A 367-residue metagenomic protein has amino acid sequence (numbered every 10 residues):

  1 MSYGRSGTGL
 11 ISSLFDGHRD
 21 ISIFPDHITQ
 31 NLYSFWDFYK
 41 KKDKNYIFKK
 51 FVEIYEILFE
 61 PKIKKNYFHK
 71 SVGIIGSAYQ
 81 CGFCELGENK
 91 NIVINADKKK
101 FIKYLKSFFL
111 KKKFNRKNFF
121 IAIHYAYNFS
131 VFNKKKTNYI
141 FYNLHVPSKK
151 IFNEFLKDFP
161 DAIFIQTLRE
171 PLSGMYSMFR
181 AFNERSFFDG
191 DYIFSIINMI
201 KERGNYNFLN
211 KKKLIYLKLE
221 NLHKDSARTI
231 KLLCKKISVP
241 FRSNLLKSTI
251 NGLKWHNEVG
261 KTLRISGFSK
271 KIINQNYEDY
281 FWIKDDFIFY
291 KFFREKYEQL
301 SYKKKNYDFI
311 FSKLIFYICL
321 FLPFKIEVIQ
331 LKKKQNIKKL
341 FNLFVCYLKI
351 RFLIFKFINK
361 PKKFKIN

Functional and structural regions predicted by a protein language model:
S2-Y3: P-loop (Walker A) phosphate-binding loop of NTP-binding proteins
T8-S22: A conserved segment at the C-terminal end of the G1
G17, I23, S173, N221-K224 (+1 more regions): Active-site micro-motifs of SAM-dependent methyltransferase domains
D20-N31: A short beta-strand-loop structural module common to alpha/beta enzyme folds
T29-N143: PAPS-dependent sulfation machinery
D37-F38, F187-G190, L246-Q299: PAPS-dependent sulfotransferase catalytic core
I94-L246, H256-G267: PAPS-dependent sulfotransferase catalytic domain
N274-N367: C-terminal accessory extensions appended to soluble enzyme cores
